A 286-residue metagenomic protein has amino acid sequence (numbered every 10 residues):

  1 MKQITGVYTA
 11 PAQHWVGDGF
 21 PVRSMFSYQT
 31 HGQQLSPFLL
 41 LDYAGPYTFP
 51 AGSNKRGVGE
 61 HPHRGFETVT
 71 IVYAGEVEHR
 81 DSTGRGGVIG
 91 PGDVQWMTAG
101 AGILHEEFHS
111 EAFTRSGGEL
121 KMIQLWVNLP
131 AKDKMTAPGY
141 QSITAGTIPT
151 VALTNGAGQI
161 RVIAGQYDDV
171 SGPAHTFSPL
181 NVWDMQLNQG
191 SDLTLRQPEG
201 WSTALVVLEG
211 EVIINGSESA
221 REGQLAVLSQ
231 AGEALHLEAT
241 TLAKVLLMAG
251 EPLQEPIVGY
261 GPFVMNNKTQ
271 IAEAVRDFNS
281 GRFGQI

Functional and structural regions predicted by a protein language model:
M1-I286: Jelly-roll (double-stranded beta-helix
